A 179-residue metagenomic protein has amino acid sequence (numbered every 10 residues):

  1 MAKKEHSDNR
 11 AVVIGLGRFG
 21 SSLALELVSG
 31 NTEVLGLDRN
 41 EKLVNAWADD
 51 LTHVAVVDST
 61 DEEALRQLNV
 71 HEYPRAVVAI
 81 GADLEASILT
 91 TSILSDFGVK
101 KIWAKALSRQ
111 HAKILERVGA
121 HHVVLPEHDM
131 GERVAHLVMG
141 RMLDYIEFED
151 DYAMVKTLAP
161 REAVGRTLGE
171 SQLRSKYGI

Functional and structural regions predicted by a protein language model:
M1-I179: Cytosolic regulatory regions of ion transport systems
